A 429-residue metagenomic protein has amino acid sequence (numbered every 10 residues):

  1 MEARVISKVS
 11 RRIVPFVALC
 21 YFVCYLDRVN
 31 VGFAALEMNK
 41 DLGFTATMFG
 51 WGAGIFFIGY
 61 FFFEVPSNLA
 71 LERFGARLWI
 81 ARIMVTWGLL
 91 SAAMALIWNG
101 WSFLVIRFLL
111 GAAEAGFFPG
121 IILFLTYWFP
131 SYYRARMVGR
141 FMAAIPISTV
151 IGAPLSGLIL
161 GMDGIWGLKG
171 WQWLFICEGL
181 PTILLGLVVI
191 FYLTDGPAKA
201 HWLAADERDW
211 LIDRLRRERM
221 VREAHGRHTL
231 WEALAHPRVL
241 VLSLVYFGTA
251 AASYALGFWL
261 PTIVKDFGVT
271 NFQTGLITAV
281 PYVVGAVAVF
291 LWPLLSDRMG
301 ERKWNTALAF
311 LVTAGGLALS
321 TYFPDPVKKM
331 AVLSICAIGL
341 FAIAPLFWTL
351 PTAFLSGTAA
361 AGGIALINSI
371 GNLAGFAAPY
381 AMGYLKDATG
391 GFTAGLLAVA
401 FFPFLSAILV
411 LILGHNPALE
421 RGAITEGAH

Functional and structural regions predicted by a protein language model:
V31-G32, W231-P293, A344, W348 (+1 more regions): Extracytoplasmic gate region of multi-pass secondary transporters
G43, G75, L96-S102, A113 (+3 more regions): Helix-breaking motifs and short loop linkers at transmembrane-helix boundaries and internal kinks in secondary membrane
F62-W101: Conserved MFS/SLC helix-loop-helix module at the cytosolic interface between two early adjacent transmembrane helices
F63-G75, A288-E301: Helix-to-loop junctions at the C-terminal end of transmembrane segments in multipass secondary transporters
E72-M84, D297-F310: Cytoplasmic membrane-interface "Motif A"-like loop-to-helix N-cap segments of 12-TM Major Facilitator Superfamily
I106-A143: Cytoplasmic helix-loop-helix junction between adjacent transmembrane helices in 12-TM secondary transporters
M137-L160, P181-T182, N368-A378: Glycine-rich segments within core transmembrane alpha-helices of 12-TM secondary carriers
R302-L350: C-terminal transmembrane helical hairpin of 12-TM major facilitator-type secondary transporters
